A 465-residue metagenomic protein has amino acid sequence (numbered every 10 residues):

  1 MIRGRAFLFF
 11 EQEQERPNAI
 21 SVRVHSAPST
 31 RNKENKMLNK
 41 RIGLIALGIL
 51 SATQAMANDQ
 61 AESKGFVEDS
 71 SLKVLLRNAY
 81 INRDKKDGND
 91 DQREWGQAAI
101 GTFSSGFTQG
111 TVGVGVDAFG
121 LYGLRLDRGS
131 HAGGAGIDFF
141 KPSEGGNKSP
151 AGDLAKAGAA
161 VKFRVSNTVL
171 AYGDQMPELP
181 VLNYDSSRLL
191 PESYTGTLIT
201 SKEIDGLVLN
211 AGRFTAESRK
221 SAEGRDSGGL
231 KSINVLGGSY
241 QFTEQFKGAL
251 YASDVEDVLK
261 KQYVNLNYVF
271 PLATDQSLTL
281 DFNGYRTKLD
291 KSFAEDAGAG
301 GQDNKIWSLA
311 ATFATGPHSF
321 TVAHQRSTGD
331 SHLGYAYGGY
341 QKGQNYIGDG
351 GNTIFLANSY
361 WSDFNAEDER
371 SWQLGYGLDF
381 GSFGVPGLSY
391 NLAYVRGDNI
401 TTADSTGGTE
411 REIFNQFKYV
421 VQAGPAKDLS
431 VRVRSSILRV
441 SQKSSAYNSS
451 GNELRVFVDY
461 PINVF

Functional and structural regions predicted by a protein language model:
G4, E11-K36: Short, Lys/Arg-enriched N-terminal segments with co-localized hydrophobic residues within the first ~10-30 amino acids
R5, R23, L38, G48-G173 (+3 more regions): Beta-barrel outer-membrane channel/assembly domains of diderm bacteria
L72, G110-G113, V165-A171, G206-N210 (+8 more regions): Repeated loop/turn-to-beta-strand initiation elements of outer-membrane beta-barrel proteins
L76-Y80, L170-Y184, L209-A216, L236 (+6 more regions): Transmembrane beta-strand segments that form the barrel wall of outer-membrane beta-barrel proteins
A99-G106, A159-V165, V169, Y194-I204 (+8 more regions): Feature captures outer-membrane beta-barrel proteins of Gram-negative bacteria and organelles
L124-L126, N210-S227, D254, A273-A357 (+3 more regions): Outer-membrane beta-barrel translocator/channel fold
D153, Y184, L189-P191, E217-K220 (+5 more regions): Solvent-exposed loop/turn segments connecting transmembrane beta-strands in outer-membrane beta-barrel proteins
G329-S405, E412-N415: C-terminal structural cap/anchor segments
